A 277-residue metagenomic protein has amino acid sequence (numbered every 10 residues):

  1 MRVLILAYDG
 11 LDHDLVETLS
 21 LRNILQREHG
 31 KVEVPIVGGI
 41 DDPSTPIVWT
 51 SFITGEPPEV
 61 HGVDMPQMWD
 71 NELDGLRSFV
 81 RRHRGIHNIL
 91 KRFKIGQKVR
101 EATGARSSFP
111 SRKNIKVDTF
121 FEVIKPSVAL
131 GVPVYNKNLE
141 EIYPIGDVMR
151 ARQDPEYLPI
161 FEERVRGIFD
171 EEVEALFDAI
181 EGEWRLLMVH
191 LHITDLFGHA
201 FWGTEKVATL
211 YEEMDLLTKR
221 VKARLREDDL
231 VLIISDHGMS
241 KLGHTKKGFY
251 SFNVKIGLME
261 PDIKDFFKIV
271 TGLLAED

Functional and structural regions predicted by a protein language model:
V3, H13-G182, I269-G272: Active-site-proximal alpha/beta segments of enzymes that process anionic O-linked groups
I5-A7, P126-P133, L186-H190, L232-I233: A structural signal for short, well-ordered beta-strand segments and their strand-loop junctions that often border
D9-G10, D236-M239: Active-site metal-binding loops of divalent metal-dependent hydrolases
G10-L11, H192: Alpha-helix/helix-capping structural signal
F52, I124, V189, I234 (+1 more regions): A residue-level signal for conserved active-site and pocket-lining positions in enzyme catalytic cores
E162-L187, L191-I234, K241, G257-L274: A long, amphipathic alpha-helix that forms part of the scaffold/cap immediately adjacent to metal-dependent active
G243-K247: Histidine/acidic-residue-rich catalytic or RNA/ligand-binding cores of hydrolases and nuclease-related proteins
Y250-I256: A bilobed periplasmic-binding-protein/Venus flytrap-type ligand-binding module shared by bacterial periplasmic
